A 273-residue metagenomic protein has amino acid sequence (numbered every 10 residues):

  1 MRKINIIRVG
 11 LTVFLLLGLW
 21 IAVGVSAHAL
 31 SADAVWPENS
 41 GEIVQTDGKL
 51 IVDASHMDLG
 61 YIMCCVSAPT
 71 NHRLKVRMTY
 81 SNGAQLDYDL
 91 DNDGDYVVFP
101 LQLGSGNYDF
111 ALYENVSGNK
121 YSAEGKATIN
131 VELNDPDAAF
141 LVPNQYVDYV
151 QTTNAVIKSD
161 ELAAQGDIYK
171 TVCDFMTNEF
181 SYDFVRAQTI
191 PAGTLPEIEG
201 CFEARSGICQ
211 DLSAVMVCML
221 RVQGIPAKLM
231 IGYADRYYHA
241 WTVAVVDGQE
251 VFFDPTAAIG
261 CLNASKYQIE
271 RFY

Functional and structural regions predicted by a protein language model:
R2-K170, E250, Y273: N-terminal accessory/pre-domain segments preceding catalytic cores
C64-V66, A227, D235: Conserved glycine-centered beta-strand/turn positions repeated across beta-sheet architectures
T79, T242, S265-Q268: Surface-exposed beta-strand edges and their flanking turn/coil or helix-capping segments
Y113, M230-A234, V246, P255-A257: Active-site-proximal beta-strand/loop segments in catalytic clefts of secreted hydrolases
L141-A204, V215-C218, D247-F252, A258-S265 (+1 more regions): Secondary-structure boundary elements
I168, V172, A204-Y233, T242: Cysteine-centered nucleophilic/redox motifs
Y237-H239: Extracytoplasmic
